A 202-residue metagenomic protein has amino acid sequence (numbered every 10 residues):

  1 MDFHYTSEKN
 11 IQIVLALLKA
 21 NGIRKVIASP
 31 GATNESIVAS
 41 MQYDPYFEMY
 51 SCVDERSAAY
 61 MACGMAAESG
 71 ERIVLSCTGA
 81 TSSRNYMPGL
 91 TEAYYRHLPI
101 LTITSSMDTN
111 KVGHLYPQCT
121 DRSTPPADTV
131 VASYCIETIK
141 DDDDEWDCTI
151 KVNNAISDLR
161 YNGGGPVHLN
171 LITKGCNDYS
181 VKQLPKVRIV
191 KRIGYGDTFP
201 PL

Functional and structural regions predicted by a protein language model:
M1-L202: N-terminal alpha/beta PP-like core and its mobile active-site loop of ThDP/TPP-dependent enzymes
